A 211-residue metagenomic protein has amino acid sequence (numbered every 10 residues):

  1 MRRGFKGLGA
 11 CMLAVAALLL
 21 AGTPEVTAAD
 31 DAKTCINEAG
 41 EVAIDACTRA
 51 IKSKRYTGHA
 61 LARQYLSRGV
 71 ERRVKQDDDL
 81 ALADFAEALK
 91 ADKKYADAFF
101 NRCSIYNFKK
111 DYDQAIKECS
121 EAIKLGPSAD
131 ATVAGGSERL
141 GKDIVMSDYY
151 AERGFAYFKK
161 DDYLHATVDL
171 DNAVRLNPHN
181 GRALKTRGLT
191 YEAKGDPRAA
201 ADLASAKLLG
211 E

Functional and structural regions predicted by a protein language model:
R2-E211: Alpha-helical tetratricopeptide repeat
